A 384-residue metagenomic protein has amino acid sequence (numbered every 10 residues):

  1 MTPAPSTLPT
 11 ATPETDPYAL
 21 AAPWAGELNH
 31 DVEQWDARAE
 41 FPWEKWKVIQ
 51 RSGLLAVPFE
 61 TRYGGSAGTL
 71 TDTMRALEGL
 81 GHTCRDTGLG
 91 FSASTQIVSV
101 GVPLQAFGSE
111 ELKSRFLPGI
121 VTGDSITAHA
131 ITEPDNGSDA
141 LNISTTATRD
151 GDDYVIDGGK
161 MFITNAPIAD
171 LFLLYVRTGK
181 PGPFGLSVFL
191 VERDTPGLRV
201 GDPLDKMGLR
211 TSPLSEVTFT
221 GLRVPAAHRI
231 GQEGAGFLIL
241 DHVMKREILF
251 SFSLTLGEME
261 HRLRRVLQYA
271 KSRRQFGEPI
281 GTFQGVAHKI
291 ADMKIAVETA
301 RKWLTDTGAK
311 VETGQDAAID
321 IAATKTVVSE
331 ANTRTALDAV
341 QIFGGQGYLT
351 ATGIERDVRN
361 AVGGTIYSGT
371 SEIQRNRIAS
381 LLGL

Functional and structural regions predicted by a protein language model:
M1-C84, F107-L112, G119, G123 (+3 more regions): Alpha-helical interface subdomain recognition
G88-E111, G137: N-terminal glycine-rich flavin-associated loop
G123-I131: A short, Trp-centered hydrophobic/proline-enriched beta-strand micro-motif
D135-S138, F162-N165, T178-K180, K206-P213: Short Gly/Pro-enriched turn/cap motifs at secondary-structure boundaries
N142, D194-P225: Flexible, small-/acidic-enriched active-site or ligand-binding loops
T145-T148: A structural signal for short hydrophobic beta-strand segments in well-ordered beta-sheet cores
D157-V200: A short core secondary-structure module
S215-H242: A short, charged helix-loop
